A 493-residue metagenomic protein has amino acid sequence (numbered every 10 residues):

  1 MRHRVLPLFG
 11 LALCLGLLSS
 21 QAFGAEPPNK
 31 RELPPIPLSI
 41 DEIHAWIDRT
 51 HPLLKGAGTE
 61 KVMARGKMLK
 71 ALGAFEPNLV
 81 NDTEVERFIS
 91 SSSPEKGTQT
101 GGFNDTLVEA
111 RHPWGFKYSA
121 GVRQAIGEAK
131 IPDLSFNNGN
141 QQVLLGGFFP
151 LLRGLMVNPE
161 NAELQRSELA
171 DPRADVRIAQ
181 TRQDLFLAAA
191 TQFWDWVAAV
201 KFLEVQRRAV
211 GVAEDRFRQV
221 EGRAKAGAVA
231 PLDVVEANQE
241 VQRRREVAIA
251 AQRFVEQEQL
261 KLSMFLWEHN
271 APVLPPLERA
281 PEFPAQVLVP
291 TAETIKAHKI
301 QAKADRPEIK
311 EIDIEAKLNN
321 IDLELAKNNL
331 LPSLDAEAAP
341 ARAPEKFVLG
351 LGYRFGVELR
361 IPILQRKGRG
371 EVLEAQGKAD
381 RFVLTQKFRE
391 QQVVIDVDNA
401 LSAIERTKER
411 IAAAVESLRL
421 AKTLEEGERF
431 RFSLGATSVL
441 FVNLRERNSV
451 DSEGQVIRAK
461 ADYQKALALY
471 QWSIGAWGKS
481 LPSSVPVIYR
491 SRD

Functional and structural regions predicted by a protein language model:
F9-S20: Bacterial N-terminal signal peptides
F23-E32, I89, L260-R279, F283-P290 (+3 more regions): Acidic, low-complexity, intrinsically disordered peripheral segments
P28-W46: Regulatory alphaC helix of protein kinase catalytic domains
N29-P35, D82-F149, R279-A292, L323-E324 (+3 more regions): Small/polar, glycine/serine/threonine/aspartate-rich low-complexity segments that form flexible
I47-D48, V229, D233-V234, N238 (+2 more regions): Amphipathic alpha-helical coiled-coil scaffold segments and their short linker/junction regions
K55-T59, M63, L72, P113-N140 (+11 more regions): Sec/SRP-type N-terminal targeting helices
D175-A297, A403, T407, N448-V450 (+2 more regions): Periplasmic alpha-helical coiled-coil/stalk elements that build and connect Gram-negative outer-membrane
A224-P231, F432-A436, S473: A short glycine-centered flexible hinge/capping loop motif at secondary-structure junctions
